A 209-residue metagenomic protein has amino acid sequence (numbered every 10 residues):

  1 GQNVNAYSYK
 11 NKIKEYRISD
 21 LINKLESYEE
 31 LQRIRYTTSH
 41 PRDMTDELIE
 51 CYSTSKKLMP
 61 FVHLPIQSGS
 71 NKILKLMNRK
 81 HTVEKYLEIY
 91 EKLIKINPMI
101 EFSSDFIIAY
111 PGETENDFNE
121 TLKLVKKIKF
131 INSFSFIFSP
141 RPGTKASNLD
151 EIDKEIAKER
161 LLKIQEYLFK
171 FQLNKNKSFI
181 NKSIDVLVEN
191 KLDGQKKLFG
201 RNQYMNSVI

Functional and structural regions predicted by a protein language model:
G1-E115, K126: Conserved SAM/AdoMet-binding glycine-rich loop
L21, L48, N119-K123, K170-L173 (+1 more regions): Glycine-rich, charged/polar anion/phosphate-binding loops that engage phosphate groups from diverse ligands
Q32, P60, I100, I131-F134 (+2 more regions): Structural beta-strand/beta-sheet cores of well-ordered domains, especially the beta-sheet scaffolds that support
T38-S39, S70, S104, S133 (+3 more regions): Short linear Ser/Thr-Pro motifs
L64, D105, V125, S133 (+2 more regions): Hydrophobic, well-ordered secondary-structure elements that form the walls of internal hydrophobic environments
I96, N116-I164: C-terminal, non-catalytic macromolecule-binding modules
N148-I209: Terminal RNA-binding accessory module
